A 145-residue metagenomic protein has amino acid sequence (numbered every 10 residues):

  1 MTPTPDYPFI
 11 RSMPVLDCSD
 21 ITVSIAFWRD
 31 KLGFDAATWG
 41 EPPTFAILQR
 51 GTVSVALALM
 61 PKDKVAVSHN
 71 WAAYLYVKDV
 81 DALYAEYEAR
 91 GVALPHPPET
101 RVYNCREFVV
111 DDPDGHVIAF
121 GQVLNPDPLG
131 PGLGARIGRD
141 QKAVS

Functional and structural regions predicted by a protein language model:
M1-V23, W71-A73, V123-S145: N-terminal beta-strand motif that seeds the catalytic metal site of vicinal oxygen chelate
R11-D20, A46-Q49, K64-R90, R106-D111 (+1 more regions): Vicinal oxygen chelate
T22-A36: Amphipathic alpha-helical segments
D35-N70, V117-Q122: Conserved short beta-strand elements that form part of the metal-binding/catalytic scaffold of enzyme active sites
E41-T44, V102-R106: Short acidic/glycine-enriched loop/turn segments that link adjacent beta-strands
D63, V102-Y103, V123-D127: A short acidic/small-residue loop/turn micro-motif
